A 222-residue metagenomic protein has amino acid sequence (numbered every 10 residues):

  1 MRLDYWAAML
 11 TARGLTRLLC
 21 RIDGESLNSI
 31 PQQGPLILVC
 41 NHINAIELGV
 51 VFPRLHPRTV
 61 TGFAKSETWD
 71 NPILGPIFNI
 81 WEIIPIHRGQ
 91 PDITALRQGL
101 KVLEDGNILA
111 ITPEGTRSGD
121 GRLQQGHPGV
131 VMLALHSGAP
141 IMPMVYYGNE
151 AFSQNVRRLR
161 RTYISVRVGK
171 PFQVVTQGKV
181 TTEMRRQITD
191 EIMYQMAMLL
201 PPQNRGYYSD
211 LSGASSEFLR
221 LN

Functional and structural regions predicted by a protein language model:
R2-M9, R17-L18, Q32-Q90, Q98: Catalytic core of membrane glycerolipid acyltransferases/transacylases, capturing the structured, soluble-facing
L3, T94-N222: Non-catalytic C-terminal accessory region of glycerolipid acyltransferases and related lyso-lipid remodeling enzymes
T16-L19, P57, H136, R161: Short, well-ordered coil/turn elements that cap or connect secondary structure elements
R17-E25, Y147-E150: Short gly/ser/thr-rich secondary-structure transition/capping motifs
I22, V60-T61, I164-V166: A broad, low-specificity signal marking well-ordered, structured residues that form hydrophobic/aromatic
S26, C40, A64, R88 (+3 more regions): Pocket-edge structural micro-motifs
L27-P31: Glycine-rich helix-loop-beta junction characteristic of Rossmann-like nucleotide cofactor-binding loops
